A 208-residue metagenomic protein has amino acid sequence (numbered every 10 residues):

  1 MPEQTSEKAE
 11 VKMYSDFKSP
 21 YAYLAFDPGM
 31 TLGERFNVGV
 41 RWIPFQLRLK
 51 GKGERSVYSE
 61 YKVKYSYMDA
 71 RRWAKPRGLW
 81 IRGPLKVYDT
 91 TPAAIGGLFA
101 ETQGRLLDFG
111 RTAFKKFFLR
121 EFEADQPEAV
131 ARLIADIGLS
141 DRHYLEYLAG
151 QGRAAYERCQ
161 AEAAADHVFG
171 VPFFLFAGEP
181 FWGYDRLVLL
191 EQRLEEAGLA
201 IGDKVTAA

Functional and structural regions predicted by a protein language model:
M1: Non-catalytic, low-structured ubiquitin/UBL-interacting segments
Q4-K12, D16-N37, K115-A208: C-terminal cap of thioredoxin/glutaredoxin-like
F17, Y21-R120, I201, V205-A208: Structural alpha/beta surface segment adjacent to cysteine/selenocysteine redox centers across thiol/disulfide enzymes
